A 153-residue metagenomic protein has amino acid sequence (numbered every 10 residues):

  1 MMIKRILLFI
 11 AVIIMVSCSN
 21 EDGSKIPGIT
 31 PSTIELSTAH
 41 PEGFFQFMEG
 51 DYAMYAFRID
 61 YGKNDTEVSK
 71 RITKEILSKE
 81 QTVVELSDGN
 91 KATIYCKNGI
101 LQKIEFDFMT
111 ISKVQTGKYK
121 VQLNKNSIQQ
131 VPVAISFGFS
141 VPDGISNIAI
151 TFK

Functional and structural regions predicted by a protein language model:
I3-F9: Sec-dependent signal peptide recognition, specifically the positively charged N-region followed immediately by
V16-S17: C-terminal motif of bacterial Sec signal peptides marking the signal peptidase cleavage site
N20: Short, conserved catalytic or interaction motifs in soluble domains
G28-Q46: Post-signal peptide N-terminal segment of mature Sec-exported envelope proteins
G50-K118: Surface-exposed binding patches on compact interaction domains or structured appendages
N124-Q130: Short, surface-exposed loop/turn segments at beta-strand-coil junctions that are enriched for proline with nearby
Q130-P142: A short beta-strand micro-motif common to beta-rich folds, especially ectodomain repeats
G144-K153: C-terminal edge beta-strand
